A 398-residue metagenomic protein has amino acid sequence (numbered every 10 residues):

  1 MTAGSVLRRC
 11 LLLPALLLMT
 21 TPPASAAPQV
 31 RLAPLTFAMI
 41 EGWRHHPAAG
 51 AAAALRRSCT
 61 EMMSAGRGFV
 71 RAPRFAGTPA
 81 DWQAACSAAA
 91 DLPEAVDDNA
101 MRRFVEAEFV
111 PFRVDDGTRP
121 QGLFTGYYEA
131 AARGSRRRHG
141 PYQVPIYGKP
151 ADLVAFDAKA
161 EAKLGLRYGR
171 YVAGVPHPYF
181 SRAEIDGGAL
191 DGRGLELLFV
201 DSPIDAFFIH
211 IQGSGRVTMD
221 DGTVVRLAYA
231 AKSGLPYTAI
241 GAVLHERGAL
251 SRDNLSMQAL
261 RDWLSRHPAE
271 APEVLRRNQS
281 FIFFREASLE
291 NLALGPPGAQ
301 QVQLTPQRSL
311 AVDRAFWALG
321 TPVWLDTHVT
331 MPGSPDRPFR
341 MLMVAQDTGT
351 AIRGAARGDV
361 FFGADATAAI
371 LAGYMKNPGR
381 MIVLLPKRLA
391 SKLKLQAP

Functional and structural regions predicted by a protein language model:
M1, T238-S251, L304, F339-T348: A signal for specific C-terminal beta-sheet/loop modules enriched in small/flexible residues with GP/PG/PP motifs
M1-L11: Bacterial N-terminal signal peptides that target proteins for export
V6-L7, L18, T78, R337: Residues at the start of alpha-helices and the adjacent loop-to-helix junctions
C10-T21: Bacterial N-terminal signal peptides
P22-A26: Sec/Tat signal peptide C-region and signal peptidase I cleavage site
A27-A33, E41-A48, N291-P398: C-terminal soluble interaction/assembly domains
V30-S288, G298: Secretory/export targeting leaders with adjacent low-complexity proregions
